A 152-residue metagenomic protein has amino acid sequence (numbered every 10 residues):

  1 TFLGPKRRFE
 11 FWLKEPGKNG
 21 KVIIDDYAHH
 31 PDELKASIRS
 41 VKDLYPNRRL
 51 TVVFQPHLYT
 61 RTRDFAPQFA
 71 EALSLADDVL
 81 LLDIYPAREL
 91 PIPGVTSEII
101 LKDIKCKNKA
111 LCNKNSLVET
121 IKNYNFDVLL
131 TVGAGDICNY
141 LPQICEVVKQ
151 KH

Functional and structural regions predicted by a protein language model:
T1-D78: Nucleotide phosphate-binding/pyrophosphate-handling subdomain across enzymes that bind or process nucleotide phosphates
K6, Y45, I104, Y124-N125 (+1 more regions): A structural signal for short coil/turn segments at secondary-structure junctions
H29, P56-L58, Y85-A87, A134-I137: Short glycine-rich anion-binding loops that position phosphate/pyrophosphate groups of nucleotides and phosphorylated
V53, L82, T131-V132: Short hydrophobic segments within beta-strands
R63, L90-P91, N139-Q143: Short glycine-/acidic-enriched loop or helix-start segments at secondary-structure transitions that form or flank
A70-D127: C-terminal helical cap/extension that packs against the catalytic core of soluble nucleotide-cofactor enzymes
S97-I104, Q143-H152: A short, gly/pro- and small-residue-rich
S116-V147: A glycine-rich beta-strand to alpha-helix segment that forms a phosphate/ribose-binding loop at ligand/cofactor sites
